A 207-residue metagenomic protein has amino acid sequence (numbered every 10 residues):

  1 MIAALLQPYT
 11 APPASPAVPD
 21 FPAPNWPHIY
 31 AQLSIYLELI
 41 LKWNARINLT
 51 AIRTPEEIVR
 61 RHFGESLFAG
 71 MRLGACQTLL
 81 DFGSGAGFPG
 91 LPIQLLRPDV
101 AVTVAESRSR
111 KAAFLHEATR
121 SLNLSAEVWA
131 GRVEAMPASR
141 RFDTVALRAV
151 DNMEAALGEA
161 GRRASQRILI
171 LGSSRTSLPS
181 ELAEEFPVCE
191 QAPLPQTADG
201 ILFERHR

Functional and structural regions predicted by a protein language model:
M1-C76, R110-L124: Class I SAM-dependent transferase core
K42-A45, A51-I52, D81, A126-W129 (+2 more regions): Preference for short coil/turn "hinge" residues that link or interrupt alpha-helices
I47-T50, E56-E57, A86, G131 (+1 more regions): Flexible, active-site-adjacent loop/turn segments at secondary-structure boundaries
E56, G83, A105: Short gly/ser-rich anion-binding loops that grip negatively charged ligand groups
E65, D81, E106: Acidic active-site catalytic centers that drive phospho-/nucleotidyl reactions and related ester hydrolyses
R72-L73, Q94-L96: Short, charge-rich binding segments
C76-G85: Conserved class I S-adenosyl-L-methionine
F88-G90, R97-R207: S-adenosylmethionine
